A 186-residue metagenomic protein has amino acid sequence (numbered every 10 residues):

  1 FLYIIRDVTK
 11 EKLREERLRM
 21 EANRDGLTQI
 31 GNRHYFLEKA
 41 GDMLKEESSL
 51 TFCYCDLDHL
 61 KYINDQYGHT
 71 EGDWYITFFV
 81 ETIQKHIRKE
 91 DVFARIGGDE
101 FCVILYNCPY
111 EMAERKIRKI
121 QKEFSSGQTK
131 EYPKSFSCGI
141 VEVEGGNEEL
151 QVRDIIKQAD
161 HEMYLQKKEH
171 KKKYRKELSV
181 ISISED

Functional and structural regions predicted by a protein language model:
F1-D7, Q158: PAS-family sensory domains
R6-M20: PAS-associated C-terminal cap
E11, D65, E114-Q121, S125 (+2 more regions): Catalytic-core segments of nucleotide cyclases and related cyclic-nucleotide turnover enzymes
E16-E38, C55-H69, T77: Conserved nucleotide-binding and Mg2+-coordinating catalytic segments in signaling enzymes
R19-M20, R33-S49, V80-R88: Short regulatory alpha-helical coupling segments that immediately precede and/or link into cyclic nucleotide signaling
Y75, C102-K119: Short helix/loop segment flanking the catalytic signature motif in cyclic-nucleotide metabolism enzymes
V92-R95: A short pre-motif secondary-structure segment
